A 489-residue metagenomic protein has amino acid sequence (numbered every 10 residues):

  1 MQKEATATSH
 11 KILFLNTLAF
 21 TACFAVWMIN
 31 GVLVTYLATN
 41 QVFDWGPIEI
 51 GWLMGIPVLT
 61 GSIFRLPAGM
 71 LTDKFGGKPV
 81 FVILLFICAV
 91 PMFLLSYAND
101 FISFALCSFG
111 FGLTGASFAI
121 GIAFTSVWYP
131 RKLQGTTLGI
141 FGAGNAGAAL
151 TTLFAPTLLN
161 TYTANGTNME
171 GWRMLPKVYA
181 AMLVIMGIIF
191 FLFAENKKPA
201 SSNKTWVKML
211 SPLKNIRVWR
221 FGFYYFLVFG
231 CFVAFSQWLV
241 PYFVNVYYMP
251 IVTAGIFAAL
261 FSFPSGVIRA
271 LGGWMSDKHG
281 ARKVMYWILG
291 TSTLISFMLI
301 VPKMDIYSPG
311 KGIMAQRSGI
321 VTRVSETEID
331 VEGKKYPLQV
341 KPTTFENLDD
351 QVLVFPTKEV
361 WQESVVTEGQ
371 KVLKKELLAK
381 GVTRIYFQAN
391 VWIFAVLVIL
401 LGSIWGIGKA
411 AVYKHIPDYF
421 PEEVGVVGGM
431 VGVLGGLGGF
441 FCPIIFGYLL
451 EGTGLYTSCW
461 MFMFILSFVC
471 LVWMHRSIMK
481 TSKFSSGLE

Functional and structural regions predicted by a protein language model:
K11-T39, F43, T152, F235-V240 (+1 more regions): Extracytoplasmic
N30-V34, I216-I268, I300-M304, K409 (+1 more regions): Extracytoplasmic gate region of multi-pass secondary transporters
I63-F101: Conserved MFS/SLC helix-loop-helix module at the cytosolic interface between two early adjacent transmembrane helices
F86-N99, T291-Y307, R384-F387: C-terminal ends and interior cores of transmembrane alpha-helices in multi-pass membrane transporters/permeases
C107-G144: Cytoplasmic helix-loop-helix junction between adjacent transmembrane helices in 12-TM secondary transporters
G135-N160, G432-C442: Glycine-rich segments within core transmembrane alpha-helices of 12-TM secondary carriers
A180-A200, C470-I478: C-terminal membrane-cytosol helix-exit motif in multi-pass small-molecule transporters
